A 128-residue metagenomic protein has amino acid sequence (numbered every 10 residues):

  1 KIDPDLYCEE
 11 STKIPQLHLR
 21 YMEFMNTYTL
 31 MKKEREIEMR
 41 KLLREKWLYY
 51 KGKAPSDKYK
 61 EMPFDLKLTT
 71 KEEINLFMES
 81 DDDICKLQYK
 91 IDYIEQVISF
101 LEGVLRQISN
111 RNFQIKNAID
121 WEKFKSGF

Functional and structural regions predicted by a protein language model:
K1, C8-E9, K67, I74 (+1 more regions): General secondary-structure edge motif
K1-N26: Short, charge-rich amphipathic alpha-helices with coiled-coil/heptad character
T29-K32, E36-K41, M78-D120: Long amphipathic alpha-helical coiled-coil segments
R40-K86: Extended, amphipathic alpha-helical coiled-coil scaffold segments used for oligomerization/tethering in eukaryotic
F124-F128: Short acidic DE-rich linear segments
